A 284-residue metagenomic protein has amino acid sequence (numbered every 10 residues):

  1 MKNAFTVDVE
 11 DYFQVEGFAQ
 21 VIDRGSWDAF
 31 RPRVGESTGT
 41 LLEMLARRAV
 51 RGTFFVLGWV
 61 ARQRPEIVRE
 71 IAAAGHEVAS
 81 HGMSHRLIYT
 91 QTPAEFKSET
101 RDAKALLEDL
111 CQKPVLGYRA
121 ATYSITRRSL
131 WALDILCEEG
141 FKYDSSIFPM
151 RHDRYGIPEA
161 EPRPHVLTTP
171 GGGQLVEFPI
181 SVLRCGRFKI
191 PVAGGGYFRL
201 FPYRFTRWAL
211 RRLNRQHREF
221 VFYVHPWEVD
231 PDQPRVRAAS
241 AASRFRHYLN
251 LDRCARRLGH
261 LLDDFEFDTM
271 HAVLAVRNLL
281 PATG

Functional and structural regions predicted by a protein language model:
M1-E77: Active-site beta->alpha N-cap acidic-glycine motif
T6-V9, A79, R119, Y223: Generic enzyme active-site microenvironment
R24-P32, F55-L57, S84-F96, A121-S124 (+2 more regions): The substrate-binding groove and active-site-proximal loops of carbohydrate-active enzymes, especially glycoside
T38-L42, P65-R69, K97-K104, L133 (+2 more regions): Generic structural signal for well-ordered alpha-helices, preferentially at hydrophobic/aromatic core positions
L41-V50, L106-K113, L213-Q216, R257-D268: A structural motif corresponding to the C-terminal end of an alpha-helix and its immediate exit/capping segment
R48-S129, F141, S146-D153, G173-Q174 (+1 more regions): Metal-dependent polysaccharide deacetylase catalytic core of the NodB/CE4 family, i.e., the active-site-bearing domain
K113-L116, A120-F220: Active-site-adjacent pocket scaffolds in enzyme catalytic domains
Y143, L200-G284: C-terminal domain-boundary segment and adjacent tail
